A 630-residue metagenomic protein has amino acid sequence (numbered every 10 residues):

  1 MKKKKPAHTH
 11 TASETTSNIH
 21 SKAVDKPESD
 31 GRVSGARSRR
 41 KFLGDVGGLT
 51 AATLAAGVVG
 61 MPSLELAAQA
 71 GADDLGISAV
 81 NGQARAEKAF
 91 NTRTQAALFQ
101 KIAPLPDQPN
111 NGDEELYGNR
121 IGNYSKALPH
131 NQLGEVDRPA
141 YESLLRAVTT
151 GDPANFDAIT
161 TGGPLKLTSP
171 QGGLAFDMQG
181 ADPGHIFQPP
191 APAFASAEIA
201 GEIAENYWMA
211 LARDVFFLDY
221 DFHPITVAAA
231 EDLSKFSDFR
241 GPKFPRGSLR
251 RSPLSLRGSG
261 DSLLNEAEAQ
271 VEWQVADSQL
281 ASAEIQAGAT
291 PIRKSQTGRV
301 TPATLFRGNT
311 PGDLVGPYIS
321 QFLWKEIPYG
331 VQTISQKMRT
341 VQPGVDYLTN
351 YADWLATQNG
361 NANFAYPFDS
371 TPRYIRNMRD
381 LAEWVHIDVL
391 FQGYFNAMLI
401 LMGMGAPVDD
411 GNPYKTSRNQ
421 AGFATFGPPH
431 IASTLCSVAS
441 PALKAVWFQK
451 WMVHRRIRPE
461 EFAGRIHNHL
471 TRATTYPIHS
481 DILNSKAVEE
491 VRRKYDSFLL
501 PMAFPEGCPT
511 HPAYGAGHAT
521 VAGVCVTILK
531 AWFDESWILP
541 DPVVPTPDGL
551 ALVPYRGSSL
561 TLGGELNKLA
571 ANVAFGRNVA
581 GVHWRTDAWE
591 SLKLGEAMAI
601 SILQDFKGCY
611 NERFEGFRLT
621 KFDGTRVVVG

Functional and structural regions predicted by a protein language model:
M1-S38, L64-L66: N-terminal secretory signal peptides
V24, T50-T53, T510, A574: Exposed boundary/loop context
P27, G31, L43, T53-A56 (+2 more regions): Compositionally biased, low-complexity repeat tracts
P27, T50-T53, M61, D152 (+1 more regions): Short, flexible helical or helix-coil boundary motifs
G31, A56-V58, E535, Q604: Alpha-helix boundary/interfacial micro-motifs
R39, G71-R585, W589-G630: Hydrophobic alpha-helical bundle signature of multipass membrane enzymes
K41-L64: N-terminal export signals
G57-G60, E65, R585, S591-K593: Flexible loop/turn segments at secondary-structure boundaries
